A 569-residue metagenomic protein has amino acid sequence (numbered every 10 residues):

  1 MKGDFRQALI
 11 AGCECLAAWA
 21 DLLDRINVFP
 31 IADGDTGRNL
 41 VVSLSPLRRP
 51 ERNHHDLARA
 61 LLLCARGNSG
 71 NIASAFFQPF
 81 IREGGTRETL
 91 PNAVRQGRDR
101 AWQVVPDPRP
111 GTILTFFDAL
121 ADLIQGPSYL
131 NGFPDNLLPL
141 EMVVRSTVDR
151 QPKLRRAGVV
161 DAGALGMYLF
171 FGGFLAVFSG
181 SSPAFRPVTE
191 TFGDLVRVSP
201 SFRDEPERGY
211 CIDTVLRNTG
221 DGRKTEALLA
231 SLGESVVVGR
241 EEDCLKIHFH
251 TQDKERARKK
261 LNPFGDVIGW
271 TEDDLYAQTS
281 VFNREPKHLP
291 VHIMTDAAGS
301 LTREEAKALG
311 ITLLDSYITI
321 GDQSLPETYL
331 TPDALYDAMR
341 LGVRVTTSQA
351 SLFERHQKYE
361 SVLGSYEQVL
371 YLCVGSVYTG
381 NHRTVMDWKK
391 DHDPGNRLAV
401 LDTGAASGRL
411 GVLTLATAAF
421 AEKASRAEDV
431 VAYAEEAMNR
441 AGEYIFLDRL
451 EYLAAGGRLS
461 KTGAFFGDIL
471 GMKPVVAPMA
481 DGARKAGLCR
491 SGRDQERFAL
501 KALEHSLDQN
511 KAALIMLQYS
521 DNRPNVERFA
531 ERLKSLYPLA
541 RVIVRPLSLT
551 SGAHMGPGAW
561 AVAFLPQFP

Functional and structural regions predicted by a protein language model:
I10-D21, V28-G34, V41-P50, H54-L61 (+3 more regions): Acidic, glycine-enriched active-site microenvironments
N39-L47, N53-L57, L330-G364: Glycine-rich oxoanion-binding loops at beta->alpha junctions
G67, S74-P79, Y371-D393, V412-L415: Short Gly/Thr/Asp-enriched flexible loops that form oxyanion-binding sites at enzyme active sites
D99-Q103, T115-C244, Q278-H292, A298-T312 (+4 more regions): Mixed-charge interfacial surface used for oligomerization/domain docking and macromolecular partner engagement
V238-R240, F264-T279: Conserved short beta-strand edge segments in small beta-sheet-based binding/regulatory domains
D243-Q252: A generic structural motif
H292-E354: N-terminal glycine-rich anion-binding loop in soluble enzyme alpha/beta folds
R340-G375, G380-T384, V431, M438: Glycine-rich phosphate- or other oxyanion-binding loops that anchor nucleotides, phosphorylated ligands
